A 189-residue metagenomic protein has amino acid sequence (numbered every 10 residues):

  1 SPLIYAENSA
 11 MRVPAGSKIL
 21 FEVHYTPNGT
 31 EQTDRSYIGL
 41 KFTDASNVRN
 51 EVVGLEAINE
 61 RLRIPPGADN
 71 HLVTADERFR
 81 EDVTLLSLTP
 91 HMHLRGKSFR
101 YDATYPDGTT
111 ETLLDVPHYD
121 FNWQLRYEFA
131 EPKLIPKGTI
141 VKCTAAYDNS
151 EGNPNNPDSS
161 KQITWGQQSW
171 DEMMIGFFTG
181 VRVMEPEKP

Functional and structural regions predicted by a protein language model:
S1-T84, T89-P189: Beta-strand-centric surfaces of beta-sandwich/beta-rich domains
